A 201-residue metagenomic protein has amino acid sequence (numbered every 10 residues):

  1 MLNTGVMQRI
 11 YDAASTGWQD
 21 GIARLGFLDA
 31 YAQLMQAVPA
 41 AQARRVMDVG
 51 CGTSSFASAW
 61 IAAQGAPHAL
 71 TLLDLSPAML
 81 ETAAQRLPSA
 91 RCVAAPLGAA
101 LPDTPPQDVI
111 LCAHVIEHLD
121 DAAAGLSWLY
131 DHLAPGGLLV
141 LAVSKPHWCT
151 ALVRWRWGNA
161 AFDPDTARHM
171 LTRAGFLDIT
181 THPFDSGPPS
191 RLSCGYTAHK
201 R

Functional and structural regions predicted by a protein language model:
M1-A40, S55, A59, T82 (+1 more regions): Conserved class I S-adenosyl-L-methionine
M47-A99: Class I SAM-dependent methyltransferase SAM/SAH-binding core
L111: A conserved beta-strand element that flanks and buttresses the S-adenosyl-L-methionine
H114-V115: Short catalytic micro-motifs in class I SAM-dependent methyltransferases
A123-P135: A short glycine-rich, Lys/Arg-flanked "PGG" loop and its adjoining helix->strand segment in the class I
V140-F162: Conserved class I S-adenosyl-L-methionine
N159-G175: Short alpha-helix
P183-R201: Core SAM-dependent methyltransferase catalytic element
